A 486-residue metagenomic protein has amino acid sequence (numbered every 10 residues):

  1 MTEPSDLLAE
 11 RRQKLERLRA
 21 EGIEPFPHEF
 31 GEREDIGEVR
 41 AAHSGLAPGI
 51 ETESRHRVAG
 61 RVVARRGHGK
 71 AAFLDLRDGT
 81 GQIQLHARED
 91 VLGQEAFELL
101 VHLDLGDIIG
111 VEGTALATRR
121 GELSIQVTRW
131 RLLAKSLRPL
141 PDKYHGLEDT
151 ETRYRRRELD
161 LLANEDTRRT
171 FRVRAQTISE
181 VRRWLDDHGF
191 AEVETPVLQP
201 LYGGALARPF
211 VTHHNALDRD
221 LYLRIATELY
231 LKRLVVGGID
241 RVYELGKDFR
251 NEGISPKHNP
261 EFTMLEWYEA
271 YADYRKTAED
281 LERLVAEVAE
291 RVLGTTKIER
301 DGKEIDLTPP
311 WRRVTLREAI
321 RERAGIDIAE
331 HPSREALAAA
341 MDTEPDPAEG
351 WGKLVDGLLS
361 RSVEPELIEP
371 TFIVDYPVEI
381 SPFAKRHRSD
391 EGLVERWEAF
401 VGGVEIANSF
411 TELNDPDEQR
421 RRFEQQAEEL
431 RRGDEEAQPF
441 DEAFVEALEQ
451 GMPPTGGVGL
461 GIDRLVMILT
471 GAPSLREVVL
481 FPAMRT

Functional and structural regions predicted by a protein language model:
M1-T486: Class II aminoacyl-tRNA synthetase catalytic cores and aaRS-like
